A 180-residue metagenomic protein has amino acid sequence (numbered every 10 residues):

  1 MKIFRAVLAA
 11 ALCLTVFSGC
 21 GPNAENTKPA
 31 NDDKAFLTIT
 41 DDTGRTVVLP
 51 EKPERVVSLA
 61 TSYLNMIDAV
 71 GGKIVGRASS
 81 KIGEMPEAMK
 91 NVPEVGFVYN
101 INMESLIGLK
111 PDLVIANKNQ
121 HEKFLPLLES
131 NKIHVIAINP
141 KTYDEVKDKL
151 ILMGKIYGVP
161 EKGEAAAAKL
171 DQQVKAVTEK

Functional and structural regions predicted by a protein language model:
K2-L8, G19-S62, E161-K180: Bacterial Sec-exported substrate-binding components of ABC uptake systems
L12-V16: Hydrophobic core
L37-T40, G44-V47, V75-G76, L113-A116 (+1 more regions): Extracytoplasmic/periplasmic mature domains of Sec-exported, cell-envelope-associated bacterial proteins
T40-V48, V95-I107, K123: Early extracytoplasmic/lumenal segment of secretory-pathway proteins
R45-V48, K123-K180: Extracytoplasmic substrate-binding proteins
E54, G72, N131-H134: A short helix->loop->beta-strand "cap" motif at the edges of active sites that frequently abuts
R55-L59, V98-I101, L109, A116-Q120 (+3 more regions): Extracytoplasmic/periplasmic, Sec-exported soluble proteins
S58-L109, L113-K118: A short, structured surface patch at a secondary-structure boundary
